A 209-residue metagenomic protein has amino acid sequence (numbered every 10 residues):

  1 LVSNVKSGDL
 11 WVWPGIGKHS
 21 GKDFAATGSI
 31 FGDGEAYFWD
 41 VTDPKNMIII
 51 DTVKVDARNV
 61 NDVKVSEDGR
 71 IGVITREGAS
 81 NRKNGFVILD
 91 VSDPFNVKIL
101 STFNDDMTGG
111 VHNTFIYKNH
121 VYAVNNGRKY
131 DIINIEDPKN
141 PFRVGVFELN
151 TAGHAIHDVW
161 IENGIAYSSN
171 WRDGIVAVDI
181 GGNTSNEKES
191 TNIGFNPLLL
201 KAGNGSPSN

Functional and structural regions predicted by a protein language model:
L1-N209: Feature marking well-ordered beta-strand scaffolds used for ligand recognition
